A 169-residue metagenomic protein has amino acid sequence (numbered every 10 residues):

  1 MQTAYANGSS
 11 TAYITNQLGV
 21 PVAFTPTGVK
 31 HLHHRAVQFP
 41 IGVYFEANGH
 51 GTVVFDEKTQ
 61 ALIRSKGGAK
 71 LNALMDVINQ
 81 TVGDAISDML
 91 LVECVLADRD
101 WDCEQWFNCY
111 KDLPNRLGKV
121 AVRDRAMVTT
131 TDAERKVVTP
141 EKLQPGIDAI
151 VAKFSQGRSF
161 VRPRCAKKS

Functional and structural regions predicted by a protein language model:
M1-S169: Phosphate-binding and adjacent anionic-ligand microenvironments
